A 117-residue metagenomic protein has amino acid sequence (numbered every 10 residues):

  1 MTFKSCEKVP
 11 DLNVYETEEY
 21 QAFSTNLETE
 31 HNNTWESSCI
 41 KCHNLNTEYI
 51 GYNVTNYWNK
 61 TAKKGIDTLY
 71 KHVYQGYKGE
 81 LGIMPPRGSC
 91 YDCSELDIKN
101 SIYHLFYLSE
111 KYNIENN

Functional and structural regions predicted by a protein language model:
M1-E28, H104-E115: Post-cleavage N-terminal segment of exported redox proteins
C6, C39-C42, C90-C93: Disulfide-bonded cysteines in secreted/extracellular proteins and peptides
Y15-E18, N46-T47, L81-P85: A short small-residue
E28-S38: Local sequence-structure signature of Cys/Sec-based thiol-disulfide redox active-site neighborhoods
S37-I40, G82: Glycine-centered loop/turn positions within well-structured domains that cap or flank conserved ligand/cofactor-binding
I40-H72: Gly/Gly-Pro-rich "capping" loops immediately C-terminal to redox-active cysteine motifs in periplasmic/lumenal
I50-G51, H72-K99, L105-N117: Axial heme c-ligation environment in periplasmic c-type cytochrome domains
